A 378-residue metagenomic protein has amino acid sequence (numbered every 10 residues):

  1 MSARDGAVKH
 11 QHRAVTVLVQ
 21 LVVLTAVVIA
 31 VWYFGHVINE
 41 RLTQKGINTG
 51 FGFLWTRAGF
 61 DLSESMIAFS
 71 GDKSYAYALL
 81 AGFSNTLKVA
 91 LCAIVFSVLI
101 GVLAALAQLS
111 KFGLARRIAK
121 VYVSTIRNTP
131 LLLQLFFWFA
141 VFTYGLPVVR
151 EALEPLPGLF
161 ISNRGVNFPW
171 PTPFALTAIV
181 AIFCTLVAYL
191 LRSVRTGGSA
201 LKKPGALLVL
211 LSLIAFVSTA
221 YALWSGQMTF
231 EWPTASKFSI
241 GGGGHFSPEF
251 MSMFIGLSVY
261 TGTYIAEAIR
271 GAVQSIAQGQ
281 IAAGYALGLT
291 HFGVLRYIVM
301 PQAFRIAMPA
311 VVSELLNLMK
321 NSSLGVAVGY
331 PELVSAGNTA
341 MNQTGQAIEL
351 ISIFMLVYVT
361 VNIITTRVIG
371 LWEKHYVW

Functional and structural regions predicted by a protein language model:
M1-W378: Transmembrane alpha-helices and adjacent helix-loop boundaries
